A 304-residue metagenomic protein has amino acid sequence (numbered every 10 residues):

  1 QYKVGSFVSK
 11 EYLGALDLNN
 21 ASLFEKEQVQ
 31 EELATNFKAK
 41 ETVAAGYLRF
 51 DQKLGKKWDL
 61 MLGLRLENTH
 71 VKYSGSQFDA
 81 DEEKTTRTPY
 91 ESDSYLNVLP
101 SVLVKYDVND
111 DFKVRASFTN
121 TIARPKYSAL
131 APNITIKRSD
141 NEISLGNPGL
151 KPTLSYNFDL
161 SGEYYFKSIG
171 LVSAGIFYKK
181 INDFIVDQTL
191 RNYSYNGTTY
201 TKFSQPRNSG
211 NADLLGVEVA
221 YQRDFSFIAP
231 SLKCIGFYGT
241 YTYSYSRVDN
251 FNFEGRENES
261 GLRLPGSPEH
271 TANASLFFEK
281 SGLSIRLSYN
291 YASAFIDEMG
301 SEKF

Functional and structural regions predicted by a protein language model:
Q1-D107, T135: Signature of Gram-negative outer-membrane beta-barrel scaffolds
K10-A15, I181-D187: Short, solvent-exposed beta-strand-terminating loops
N19, K26, D79, E83-T85 (+10 more regions): Outer-membrane beta-barrel porins/channels
E31, T35-A44, D93, I122-I181 (+2 more regions): Outer-membrane beta-barrel signature, preferentially recognizing the C-terminal barrel domain of Gram-negative
G46-Q52, W58-L66, P100-V108, F112-N120 (+6 more regions): Membrane-embedded beta-strands that build the outer-membrane beta-barrel scaffold
K72-D81, Y127-N133, D140-E142, F184-R191 (+3 more regions): Outer-membrane beta-barrel translocator domains and adjoining extracellular loop/strand segments of Gram-negative
Y178-K180, T198-F295: Gram-negative outer-membrane beta-barrel transporters
